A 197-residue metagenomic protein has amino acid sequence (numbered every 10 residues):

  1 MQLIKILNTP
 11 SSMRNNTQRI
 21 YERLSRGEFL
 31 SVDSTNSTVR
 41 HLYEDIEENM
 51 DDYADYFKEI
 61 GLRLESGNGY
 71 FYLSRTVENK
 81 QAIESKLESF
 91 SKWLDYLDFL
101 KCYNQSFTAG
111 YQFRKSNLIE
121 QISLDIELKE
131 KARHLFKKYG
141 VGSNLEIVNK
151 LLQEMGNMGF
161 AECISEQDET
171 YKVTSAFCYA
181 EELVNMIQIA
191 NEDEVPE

Functional and structural regions predicted by a protein language model:
M1-E84: Eukaryotic partner-binding/assembly regions in large regulatory complexes
L30-T38, A109-I122, E127-Y139: Short acidic, hydrophobic short linear motifs in intrinsically disordered regions
D45-Y53, G140-N157: Short amphipathic alpha-helical interaction segments
K58-S66, G156-E166: A short, conserved structural fragment
E65-E120: Short basic alpha-helical hairpin corresponding to helix-turn-helix/winged-helix-like nucleic-acid-binding
Y70-S74, D168-T174: Minor-groove-contacting beta-hairpin "wing" of winged helix-turn-helix DNA-binding domains
S85, A176-E197: Short, amphipathic alpha-helical interaction segments positioned at domain boundaries
L152, I164-Q167, T174-Y179: Intrinsically disordered, low-complexity, charge-dense segments enriched in Lys/Arg and Glu/Asp interspersed
